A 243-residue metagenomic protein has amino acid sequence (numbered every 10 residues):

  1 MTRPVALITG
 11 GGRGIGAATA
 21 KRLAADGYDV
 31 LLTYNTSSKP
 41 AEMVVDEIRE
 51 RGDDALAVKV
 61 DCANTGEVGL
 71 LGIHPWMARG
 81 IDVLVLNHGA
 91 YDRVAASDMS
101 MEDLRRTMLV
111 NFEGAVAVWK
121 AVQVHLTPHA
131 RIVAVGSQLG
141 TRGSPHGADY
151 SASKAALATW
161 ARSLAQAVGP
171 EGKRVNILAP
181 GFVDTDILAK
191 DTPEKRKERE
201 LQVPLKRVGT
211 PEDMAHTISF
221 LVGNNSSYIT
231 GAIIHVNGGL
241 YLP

Functional and structural regions predicted by a protein language model:
G12-R13: Conserved glycine-rich cofactor-binding loop
Y28-E42: Conserved glycine-rich Rossmann-like NAD(P)H-binding loop of the short-chain dehydrogenase/reductase
A95-R105, L188, K195, R199: Substrate-binding pocket helix/loop in short-chain dehydrogenase/reductase
W119, S153, A161: Active-site helix of classical SDR
V124-H125, Q166-P170, S227: Alpha-helical segment proximal to the catalytic Tyr-Lys
S137: Residue(s) in the substrate-gating loop at a strand-loop-helix junction that position the organic substrate next
G169, R174, I229-G231, N237: Short, small/polar-rich loop/turn modules that mediate ligand/substrate recognition or access, typified
